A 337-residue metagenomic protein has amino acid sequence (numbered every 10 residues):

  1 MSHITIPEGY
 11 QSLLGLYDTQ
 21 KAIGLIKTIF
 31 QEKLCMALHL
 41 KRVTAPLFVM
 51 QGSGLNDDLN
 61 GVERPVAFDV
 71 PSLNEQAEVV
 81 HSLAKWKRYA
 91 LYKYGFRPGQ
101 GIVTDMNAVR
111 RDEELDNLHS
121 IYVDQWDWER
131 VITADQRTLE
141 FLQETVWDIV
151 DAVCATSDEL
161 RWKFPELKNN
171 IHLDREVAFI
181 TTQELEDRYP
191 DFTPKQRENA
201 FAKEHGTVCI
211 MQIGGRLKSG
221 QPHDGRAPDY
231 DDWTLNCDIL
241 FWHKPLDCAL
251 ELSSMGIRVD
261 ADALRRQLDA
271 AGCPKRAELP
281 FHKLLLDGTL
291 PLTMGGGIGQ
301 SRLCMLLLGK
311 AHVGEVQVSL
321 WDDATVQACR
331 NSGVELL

Functional and structural regions predicted by a protein language model:
S2-H119, D127-V131: Class II aminoacyl-tRNA synthetase-like tRNA-binding/catalytic domains
K21, L25, I29, R137-E144 (+4 more regions): Generic recognition of stable, solvent-exposed alpha-helical segments in well-folded globular domains
L34-R42, I149-L160, A311: A generic secondary-structure signal for well-formed alpha-helical elements
L47-Q51, P165-H172, D322-V326: A glycine-rich phosphate-binding loop feature that marks nucleotide/adenosyl-phosphate handling sites
F68-V70, Y92-P98, L118-S120, N169-N170 (+4 more regions): A general structural signal for short secondary-structure junctions and capping/turn motifs
Q100-I102, V123-D127, H205-T207, D247-A249: Extracellular structured ligand-interaction cores
T104-Q196: Extended, charged alpha-beta segments that form solvent-exposed binding/catalytic grooves in nucleic-acid-handling
V109, F179-L337: A translation/RNA-centric and nucleic-acid-associated enzymatic feature enriched in Class II aminoacyl-tRNA synthetases
